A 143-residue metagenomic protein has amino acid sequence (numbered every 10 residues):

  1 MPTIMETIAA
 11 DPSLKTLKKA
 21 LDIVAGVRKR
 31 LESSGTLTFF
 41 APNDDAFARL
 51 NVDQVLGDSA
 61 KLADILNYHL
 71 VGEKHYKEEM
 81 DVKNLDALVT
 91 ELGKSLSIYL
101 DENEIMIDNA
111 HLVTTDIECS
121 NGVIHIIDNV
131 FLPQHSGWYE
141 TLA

Functional and structural regions predicted by a protein language model:
M1-A143: Mature, structured domains of secreted/extracytosolic soluble proteins
